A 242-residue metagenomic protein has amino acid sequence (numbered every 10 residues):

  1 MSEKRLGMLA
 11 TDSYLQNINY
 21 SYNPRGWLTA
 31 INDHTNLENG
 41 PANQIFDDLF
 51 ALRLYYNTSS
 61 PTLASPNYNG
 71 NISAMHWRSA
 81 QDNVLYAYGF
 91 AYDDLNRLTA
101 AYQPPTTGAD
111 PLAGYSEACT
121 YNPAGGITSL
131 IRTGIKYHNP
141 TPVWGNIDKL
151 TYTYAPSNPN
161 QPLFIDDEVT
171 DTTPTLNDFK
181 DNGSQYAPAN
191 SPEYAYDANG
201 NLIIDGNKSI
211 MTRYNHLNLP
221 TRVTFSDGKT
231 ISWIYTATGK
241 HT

Functional and structural regions predicted by a protein language model:
M1-T242: Acidic/glycine-rich beta-solenoid
